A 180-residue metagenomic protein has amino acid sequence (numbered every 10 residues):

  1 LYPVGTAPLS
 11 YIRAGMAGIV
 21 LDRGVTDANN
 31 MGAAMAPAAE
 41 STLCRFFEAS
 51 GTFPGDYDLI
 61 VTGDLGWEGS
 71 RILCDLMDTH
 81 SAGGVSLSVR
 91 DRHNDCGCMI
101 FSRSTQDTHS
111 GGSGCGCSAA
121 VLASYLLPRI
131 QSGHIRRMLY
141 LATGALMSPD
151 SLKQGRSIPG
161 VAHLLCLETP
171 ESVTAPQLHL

Functional and structural regions predicted by a protein language model:
L1-C44, A49, R90-C98, S104-D107 (+2 more regions): Condensing-enzyme catalytic core mediating Claisen C-C bond formation in acyl metabolism
L1-V4, S113-H134: Active-site-proximal alpha-helical scaffold in enzymes
T42-D56, R129-I130: Phosphate/pyrophosphate-binding loops at sites that engage ATP/ADP/AMP, CoA/4′-phosphopantetheine, polyphosphate
D56-G63, L139: Short glycine-rich phosphate-binding loop at a beta-alpha junction
T62-E68, G116, T143-S148: Gly/Ser/Thr-rich loops at beta-strand to alpha-helix junctions that form or flank small-molecule/cofactor-binding
L65-H80, D150-I158: Short glycine/threonine-rich loop-to-helix capping motif typified by GTGT followed within a few residues by an Asp-Pro
H80-S124: Conserved catalytic cysteine-centered active-site region of acyl-thioester-dependent Claisen-condensing enzymes
L127-A162: Long, low-complexity C-terminal extensions of enzymes
